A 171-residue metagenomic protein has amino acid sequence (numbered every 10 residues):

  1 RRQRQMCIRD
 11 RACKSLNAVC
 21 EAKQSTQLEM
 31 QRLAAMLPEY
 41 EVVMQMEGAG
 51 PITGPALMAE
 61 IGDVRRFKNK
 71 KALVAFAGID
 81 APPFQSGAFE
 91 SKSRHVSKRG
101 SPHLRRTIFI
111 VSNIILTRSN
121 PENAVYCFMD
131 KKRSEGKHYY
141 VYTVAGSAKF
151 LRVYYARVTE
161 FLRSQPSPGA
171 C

Functional and structural regions predicted by a protein language model:
R1-Q5, R9-C171: A detector of single, family-specific signature residues that are central to catalytic or substrate-handling motifs
